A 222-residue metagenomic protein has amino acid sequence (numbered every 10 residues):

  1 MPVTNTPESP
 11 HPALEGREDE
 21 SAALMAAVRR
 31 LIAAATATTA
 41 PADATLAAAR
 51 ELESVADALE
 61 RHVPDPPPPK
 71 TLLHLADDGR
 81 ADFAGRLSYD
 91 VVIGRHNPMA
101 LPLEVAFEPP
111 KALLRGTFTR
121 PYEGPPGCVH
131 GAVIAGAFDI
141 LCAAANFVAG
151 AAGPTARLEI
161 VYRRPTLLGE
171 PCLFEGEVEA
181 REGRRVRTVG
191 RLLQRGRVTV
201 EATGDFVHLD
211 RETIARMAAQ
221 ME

Functional and structural regions predicted by a protein language model:
P2-G79, T166-L168, E179-E222: HotDog/MaoC-like acyl-thioester-processing domains
N5-E15, I140-L173: Hydrophobic beta-strand-centered segment that forms part of the acyl-chain substrate-binding groove
L46-T119: Long amphipathic N-terminal alpha/beta scaffold segment
F107-K111, V129-A152: Active-site helix/loop of acyl-thioester processing domains in fatty-acid/polyketide metabolism, spanning hotdog-fold
F118-G131: Short histidine-centered catalytic/ligand-binding loop motif
